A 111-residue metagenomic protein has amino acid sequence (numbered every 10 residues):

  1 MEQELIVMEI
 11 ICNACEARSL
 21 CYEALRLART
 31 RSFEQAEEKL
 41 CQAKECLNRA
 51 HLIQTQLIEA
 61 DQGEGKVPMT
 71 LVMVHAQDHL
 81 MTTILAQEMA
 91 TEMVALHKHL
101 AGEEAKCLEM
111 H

Functional and structural regions predicted by a protein language model:
M1-H111: Terminal alpha-helical segments
